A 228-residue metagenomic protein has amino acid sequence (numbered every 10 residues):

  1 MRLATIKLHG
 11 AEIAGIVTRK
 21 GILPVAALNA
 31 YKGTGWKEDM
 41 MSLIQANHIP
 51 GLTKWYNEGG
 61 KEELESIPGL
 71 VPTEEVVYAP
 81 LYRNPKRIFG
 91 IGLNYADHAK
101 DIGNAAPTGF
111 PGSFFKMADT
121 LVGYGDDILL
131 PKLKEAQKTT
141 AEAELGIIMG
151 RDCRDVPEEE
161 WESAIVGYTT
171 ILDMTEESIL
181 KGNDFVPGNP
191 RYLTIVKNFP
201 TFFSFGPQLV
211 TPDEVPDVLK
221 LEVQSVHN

Functional and structural regions predicted by a protein language model:
M1-G112, E214-P216: N-terminal non-catalytic cap/leader segment that marks the start of a structured domain
P85-N228: Glycine-enriched loop-and-adjacent helix/strand subsegments that border the catalytic/binding cleft of enzyme cores
